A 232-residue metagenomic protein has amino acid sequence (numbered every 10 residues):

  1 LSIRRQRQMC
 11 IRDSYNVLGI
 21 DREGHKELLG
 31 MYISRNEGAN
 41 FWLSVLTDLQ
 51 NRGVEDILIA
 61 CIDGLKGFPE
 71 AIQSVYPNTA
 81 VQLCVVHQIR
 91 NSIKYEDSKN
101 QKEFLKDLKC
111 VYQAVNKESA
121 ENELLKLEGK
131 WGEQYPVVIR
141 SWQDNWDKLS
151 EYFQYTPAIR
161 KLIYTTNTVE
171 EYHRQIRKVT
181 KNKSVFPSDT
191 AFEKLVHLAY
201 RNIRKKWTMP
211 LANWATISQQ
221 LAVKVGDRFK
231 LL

Functional and structural regions predicted by a protein language model:
L1-I11: Single conserved hydrophobic/aromatic residue that forms the stacking wall/gate of nucleotide- or nucleobase-binding
R5, L18-D21, Y32-R35, C61-L65 (+1 more regions): A short beta-strand-to-loop transition that corresponds to the Sensor-1 phosphate-sensing loop of AAA+ P-loop ATPases
R12-H25, Y32-S34, V45-L46: Short conserved beta-strand segments at catalytic cores or DNA/RNA-binding microdomains of nucleic-acid binding
D21, H25, L49-V54, A71-C84: A short alpha->loop->secondary-structure connector
M31-G53: Active-site beta-loop-alpha junctions of metal-dependent nucleic acid enzymes, especially the RNase H-like/DDE
I59-K66, A71-D107: Conserved beta-strand -> loop -> alpha-helix junction used to position metal-binding or nucleic-acid-contacting
C110-L232: Acidic/histidine-rich catalytic cores and adjacent linkers of DNA breakage/strand-transfer/modification proteins
